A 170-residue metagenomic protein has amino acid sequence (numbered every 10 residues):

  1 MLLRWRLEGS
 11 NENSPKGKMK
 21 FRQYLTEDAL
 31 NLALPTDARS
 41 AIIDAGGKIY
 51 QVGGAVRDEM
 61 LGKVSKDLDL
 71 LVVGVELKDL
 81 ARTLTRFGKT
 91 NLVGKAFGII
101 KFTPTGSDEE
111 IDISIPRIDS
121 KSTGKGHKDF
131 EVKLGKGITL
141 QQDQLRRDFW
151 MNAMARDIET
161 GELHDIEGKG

Functional and structural regions predicted by a protein language model:
M1-D28: Intrinsically disordered, compositionally biased, charge-dense segments
K20-G170: Catalytic cores of the polymerase beta-like nucleotidyltransferase superfamily and closely associated nucleotide
